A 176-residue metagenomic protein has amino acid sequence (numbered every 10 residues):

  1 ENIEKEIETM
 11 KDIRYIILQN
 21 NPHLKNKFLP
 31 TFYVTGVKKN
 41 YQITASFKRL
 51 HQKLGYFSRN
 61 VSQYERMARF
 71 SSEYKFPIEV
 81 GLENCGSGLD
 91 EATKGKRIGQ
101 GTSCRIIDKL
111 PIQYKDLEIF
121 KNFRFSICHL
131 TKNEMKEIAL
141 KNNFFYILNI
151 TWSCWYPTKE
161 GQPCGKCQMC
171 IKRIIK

Functional and structural regions predicted by a protein language model:
E1-K176: Nucleotide-activated chemistry modules centered on ATP-dependent adenylation/adenylyltransferase
